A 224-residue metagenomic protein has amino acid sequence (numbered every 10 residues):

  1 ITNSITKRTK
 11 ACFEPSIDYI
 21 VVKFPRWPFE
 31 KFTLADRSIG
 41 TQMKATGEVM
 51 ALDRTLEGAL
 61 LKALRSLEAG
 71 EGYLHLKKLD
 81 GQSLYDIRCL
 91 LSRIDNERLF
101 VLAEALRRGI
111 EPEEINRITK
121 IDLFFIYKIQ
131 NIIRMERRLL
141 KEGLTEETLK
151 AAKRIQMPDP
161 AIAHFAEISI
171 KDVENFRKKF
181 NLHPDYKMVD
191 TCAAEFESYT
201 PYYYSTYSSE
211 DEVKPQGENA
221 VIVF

Functional and structural regions predicted by a protein language model:
I1-F224: ATP-dependent carboxylate/acyl-activation modules
